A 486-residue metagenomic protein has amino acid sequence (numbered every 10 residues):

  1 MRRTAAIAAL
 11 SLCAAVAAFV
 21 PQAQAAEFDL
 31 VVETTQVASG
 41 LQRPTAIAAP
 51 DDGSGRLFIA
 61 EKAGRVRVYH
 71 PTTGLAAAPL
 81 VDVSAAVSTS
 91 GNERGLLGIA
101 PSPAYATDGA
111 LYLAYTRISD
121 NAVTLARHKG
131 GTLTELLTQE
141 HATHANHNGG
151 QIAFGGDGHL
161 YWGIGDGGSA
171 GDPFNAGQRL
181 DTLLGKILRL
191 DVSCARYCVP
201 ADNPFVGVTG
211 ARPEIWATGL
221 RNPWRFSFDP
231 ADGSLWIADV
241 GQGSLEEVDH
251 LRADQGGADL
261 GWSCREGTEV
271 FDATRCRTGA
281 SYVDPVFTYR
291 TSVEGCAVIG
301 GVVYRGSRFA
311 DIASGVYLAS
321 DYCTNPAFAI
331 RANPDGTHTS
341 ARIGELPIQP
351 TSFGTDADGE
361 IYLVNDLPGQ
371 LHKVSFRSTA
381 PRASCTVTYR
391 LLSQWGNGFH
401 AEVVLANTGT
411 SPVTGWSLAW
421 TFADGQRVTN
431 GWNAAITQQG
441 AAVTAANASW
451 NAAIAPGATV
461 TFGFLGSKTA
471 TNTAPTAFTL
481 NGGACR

Functional and structural regions predicted by a protein language model:
M1-A25: Secretory targeting and sorting signals
A26-Q42, Y282-S292: A short helix->beta-strand "capping" segment at the edge of beta-propeller domains
G40-G55, S88-D108, T143-L160, I215-D232 (+2 more regions): Beta-rich, blade/repeat-based domains predominating in secreted/periplasmic proteins but also intracellular
D52, A60-A63, R94-L96, A104 (+3 more regions): Beta-propeller domain segments
L57-V81: Beta-propeller domains
A122-F154: Asp-box/WD-like beta-propeller blade repeats and closely related beta-sheet repeat scaffolds
T351-T379: Blade-level signature of beta-propeller repeat domains, shared across WD40, Kelch, NHL, RCC1 and BNR/Asp-box propellers
Y362, T379-R486: Extracellular low-complexity, O-glycosylation-prone Ser/Thr/Pro/Gly-rich "stalks" and linkers flanking catalytic
